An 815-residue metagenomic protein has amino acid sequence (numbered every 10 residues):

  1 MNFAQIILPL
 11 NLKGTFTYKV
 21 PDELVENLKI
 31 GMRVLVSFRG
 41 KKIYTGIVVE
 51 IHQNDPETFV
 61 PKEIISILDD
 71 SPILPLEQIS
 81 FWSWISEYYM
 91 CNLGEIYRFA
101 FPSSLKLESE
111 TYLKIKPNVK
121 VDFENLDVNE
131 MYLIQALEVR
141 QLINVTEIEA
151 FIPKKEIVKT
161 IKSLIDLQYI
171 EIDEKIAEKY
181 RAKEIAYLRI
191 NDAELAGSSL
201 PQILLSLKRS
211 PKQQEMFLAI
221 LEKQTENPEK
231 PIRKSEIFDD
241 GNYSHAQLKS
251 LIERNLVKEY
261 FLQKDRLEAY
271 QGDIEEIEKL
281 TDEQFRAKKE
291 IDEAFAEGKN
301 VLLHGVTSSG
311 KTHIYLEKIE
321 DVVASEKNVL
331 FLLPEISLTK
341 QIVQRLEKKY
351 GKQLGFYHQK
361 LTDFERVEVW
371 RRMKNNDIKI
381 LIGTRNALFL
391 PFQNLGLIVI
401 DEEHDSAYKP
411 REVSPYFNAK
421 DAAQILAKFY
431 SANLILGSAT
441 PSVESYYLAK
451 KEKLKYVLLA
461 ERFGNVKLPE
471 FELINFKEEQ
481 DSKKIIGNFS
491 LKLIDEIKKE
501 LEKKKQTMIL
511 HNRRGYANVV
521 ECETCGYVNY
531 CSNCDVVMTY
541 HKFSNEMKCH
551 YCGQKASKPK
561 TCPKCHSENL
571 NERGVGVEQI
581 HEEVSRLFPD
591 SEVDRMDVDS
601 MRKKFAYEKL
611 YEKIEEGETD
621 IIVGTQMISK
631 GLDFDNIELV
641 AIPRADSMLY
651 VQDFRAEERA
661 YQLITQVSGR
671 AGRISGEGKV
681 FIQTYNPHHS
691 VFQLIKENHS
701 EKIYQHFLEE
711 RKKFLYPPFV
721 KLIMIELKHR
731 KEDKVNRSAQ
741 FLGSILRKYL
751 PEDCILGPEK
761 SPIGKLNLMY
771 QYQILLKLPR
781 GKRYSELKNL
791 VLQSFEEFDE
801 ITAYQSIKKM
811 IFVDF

Functional and structural regions predicted by a protein language model:
M1-L381, L388-S438, E452-V466, Y749 (+2 more regions): Accessory, non-ATPase domains that flank or precede helicase/AAA+ motor cores in DNA-metabolism machines
L113-I115, I170, F471, M538 (+3 more regions): Generic structural motif
E275-K289, E297-N736, S744, S761-P762 (+3 more regions): Inter-lobe coupling/hinge segments of SF2-like helicase ATPases
F588-S591, L746-C754, E800-Q805: Short secondary-structure junctions
S744, K748, E752-N767, K809: A carboxyl-terminal module marker
